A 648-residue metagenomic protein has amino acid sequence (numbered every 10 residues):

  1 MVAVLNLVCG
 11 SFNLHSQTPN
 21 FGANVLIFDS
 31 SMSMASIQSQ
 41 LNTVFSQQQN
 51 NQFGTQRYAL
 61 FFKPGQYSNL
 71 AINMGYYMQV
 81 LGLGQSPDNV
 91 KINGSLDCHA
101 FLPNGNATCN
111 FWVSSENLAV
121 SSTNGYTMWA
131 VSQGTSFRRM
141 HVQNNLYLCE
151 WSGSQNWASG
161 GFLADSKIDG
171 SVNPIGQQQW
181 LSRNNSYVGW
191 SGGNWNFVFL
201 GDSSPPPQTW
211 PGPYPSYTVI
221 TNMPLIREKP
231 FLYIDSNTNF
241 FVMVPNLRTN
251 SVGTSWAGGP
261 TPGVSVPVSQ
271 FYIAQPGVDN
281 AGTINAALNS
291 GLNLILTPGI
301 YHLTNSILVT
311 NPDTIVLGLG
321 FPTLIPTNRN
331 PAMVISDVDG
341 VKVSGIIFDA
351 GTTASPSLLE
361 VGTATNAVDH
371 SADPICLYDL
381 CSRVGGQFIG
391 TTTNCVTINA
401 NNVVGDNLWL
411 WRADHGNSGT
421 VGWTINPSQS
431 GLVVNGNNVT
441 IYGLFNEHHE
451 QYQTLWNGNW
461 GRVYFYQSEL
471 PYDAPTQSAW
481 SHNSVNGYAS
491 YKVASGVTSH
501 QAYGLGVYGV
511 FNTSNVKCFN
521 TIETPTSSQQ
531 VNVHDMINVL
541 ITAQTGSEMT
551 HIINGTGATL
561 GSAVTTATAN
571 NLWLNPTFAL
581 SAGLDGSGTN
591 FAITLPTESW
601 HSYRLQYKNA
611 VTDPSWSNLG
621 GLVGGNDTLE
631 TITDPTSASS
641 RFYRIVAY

Functional and structural regions predicted by a protein language model:
M1-G10: Bacterial N-terminal signal peptides
F12-P19, L572-S587: Low-complexity, Pro/Thr/Ser/Gly/Ala-rich linker/spacer regions in secreted, extracellular modular proteins
S16-S39, T249-N280: Right-handed parallel beta-helix/beta-solenoid
S30-Q79, Q85-D88, S95-D97, P276-G282 (+4 more regions): N-terminal extracellular ligand-recognition/capping segment immediately after the signal peptide
Y67-Q79, G84-P206, K342, I347-T440 (+5 more regions): Right-handed parallel beta-helix
G176, G192-T238, G351, Y466 (+1 more regions): Gly/Ser/Thr/Ala-enriched C-terminal appendages of enzymes
N305-V338, K342, W460-Q501: Long amphipathic alpha-helical scaffold regions
T577-Y648: Short, composition-biased motifs enriched in small/polar/acidic residues
